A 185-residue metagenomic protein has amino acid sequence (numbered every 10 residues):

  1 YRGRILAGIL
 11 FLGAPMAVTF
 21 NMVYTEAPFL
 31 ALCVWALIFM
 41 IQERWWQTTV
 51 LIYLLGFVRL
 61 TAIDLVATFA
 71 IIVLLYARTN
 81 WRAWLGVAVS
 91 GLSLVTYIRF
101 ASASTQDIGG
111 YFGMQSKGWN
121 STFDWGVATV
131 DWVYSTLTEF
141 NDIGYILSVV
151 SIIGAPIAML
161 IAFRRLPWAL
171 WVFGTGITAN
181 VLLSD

Functional and structural regions predicted by a protein language model:
Y1-G13, A31, Q47: Transmembrane-helix signature of polytopic, membrane-embedded enzymes that assemble or transfer cell-envelope glycans
Y1-I5, Q42, L160-L166: Transmembrane alpha-helical segments of multipass membrane enzymes and assembly factors that act on membrane-embedded
A17-V18, I98, G174-D185: Transmembrane-helix signature of polytopic, lipid-linked glycan biosynthesis machinery
M22-P28: Short acidic/glycine- and proline-prone juxtamembrane loop motifs at membrane-interface regions of multi-pass membrane
L30-A31, T48-V73: Transmembrane-embedded, aromatic-rich helix segments that form part of the hydrophobic channel/pocket engaging
A36-Q47, A77: Membrane-interface transmembrane helices that cradle and orient dolichyl/undecaprenyl
V66-I72, R78-G174: Membrane-lumen/periplasm interface segments of specific transmembrane helices in polyprenyl phosphate-linked
